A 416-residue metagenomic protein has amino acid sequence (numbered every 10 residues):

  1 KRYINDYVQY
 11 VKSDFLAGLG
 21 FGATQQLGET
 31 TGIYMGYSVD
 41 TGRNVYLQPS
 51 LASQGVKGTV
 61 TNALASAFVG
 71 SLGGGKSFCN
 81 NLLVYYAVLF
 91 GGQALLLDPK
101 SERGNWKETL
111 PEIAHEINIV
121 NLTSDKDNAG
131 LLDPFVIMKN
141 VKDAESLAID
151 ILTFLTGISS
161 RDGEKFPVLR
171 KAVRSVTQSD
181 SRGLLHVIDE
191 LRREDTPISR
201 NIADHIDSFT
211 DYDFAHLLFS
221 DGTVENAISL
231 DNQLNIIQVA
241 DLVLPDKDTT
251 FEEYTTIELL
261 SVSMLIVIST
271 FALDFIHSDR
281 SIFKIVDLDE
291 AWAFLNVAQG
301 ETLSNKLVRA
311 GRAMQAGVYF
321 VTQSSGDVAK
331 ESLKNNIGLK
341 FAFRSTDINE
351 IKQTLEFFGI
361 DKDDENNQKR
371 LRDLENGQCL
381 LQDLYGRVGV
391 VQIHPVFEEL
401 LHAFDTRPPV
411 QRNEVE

Functional and structural regions predicted by a protein language model:
K1-A65, V396-E398, A403, R407-E416: Basic- and hydrophobic-enriched, low-structure N-terminal and domain-boundary segments that flank ATP-binding catalytic
S13-V45, P99, T109-I113, S124-R309 (+2 more regions): P-loop NTPase motor domains
L51-Y85, L95-G104, T123-D125, K247-Q368 (+1 more regions): Conserved P-loop NTPase motor cores
Q54, L244, V388: Short, acidic Gly/Pro/Ser/Thr-rich loop/turn segments
F90-G92: Conserved SF1/SF2 helicase motif Ia
V120: General small-molecule cofactor/ligand-binding pocket signal
V141-R182, V328-E416: P-loop NTPase motor core of the ASCE superfamily
